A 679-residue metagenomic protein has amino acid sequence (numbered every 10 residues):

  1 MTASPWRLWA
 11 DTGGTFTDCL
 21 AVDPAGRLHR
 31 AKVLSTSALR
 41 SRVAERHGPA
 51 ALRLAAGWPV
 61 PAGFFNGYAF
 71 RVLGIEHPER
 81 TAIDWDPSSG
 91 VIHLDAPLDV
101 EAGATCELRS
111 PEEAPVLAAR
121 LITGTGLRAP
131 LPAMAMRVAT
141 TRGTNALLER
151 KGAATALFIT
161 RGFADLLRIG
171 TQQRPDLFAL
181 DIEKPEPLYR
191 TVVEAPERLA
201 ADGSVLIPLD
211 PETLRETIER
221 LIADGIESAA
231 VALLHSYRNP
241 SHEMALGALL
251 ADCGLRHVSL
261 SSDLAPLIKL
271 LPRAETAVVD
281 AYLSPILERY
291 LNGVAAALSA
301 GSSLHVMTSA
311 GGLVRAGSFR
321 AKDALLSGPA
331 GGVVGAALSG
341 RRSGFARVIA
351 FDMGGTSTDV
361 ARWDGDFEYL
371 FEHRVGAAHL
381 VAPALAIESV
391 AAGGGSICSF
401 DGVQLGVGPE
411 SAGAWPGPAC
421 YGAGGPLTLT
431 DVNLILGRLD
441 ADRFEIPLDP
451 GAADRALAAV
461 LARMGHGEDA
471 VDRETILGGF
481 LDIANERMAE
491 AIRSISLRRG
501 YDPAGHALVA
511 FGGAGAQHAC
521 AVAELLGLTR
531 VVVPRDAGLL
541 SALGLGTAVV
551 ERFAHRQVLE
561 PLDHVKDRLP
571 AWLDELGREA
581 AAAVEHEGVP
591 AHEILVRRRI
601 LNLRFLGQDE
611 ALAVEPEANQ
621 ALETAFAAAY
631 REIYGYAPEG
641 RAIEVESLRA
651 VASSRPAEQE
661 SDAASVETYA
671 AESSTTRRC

Functional and structural regions predicted by a protein language model:
M1-T155, I207-A230, E243-S261, P285-L326 (+7 more regions): N-terminal glycine/serine-rich phosphate-binding loop of ATP-dependent small-molecule kinases, especially carbohydrate
S4, T12, A56-A69, G74-R80 (+12 more regions): C-terminal, non-catalytic interaction/recognition modules in large multi-subunit enzymes and RNPs
D11-G14, T140-T141, R150-K151, T160 (+5 more regions): A short acidic Gly-Thr/Ser loop motif
T17-V22, N145, T358-R362, S396-F400: Short beta-strand scaffold segments in enzyme catalytic cores
C19-V43, F178, P185-D202, V549-E560: Short glycine-rich, Thr/Ser-proximal phosphate-binding strand/loop in the N-terminal lobe of ATP-dependent enzymes
V22-G26, K151, R161, A300 (+4 more regions): Short acidic-glycine loop/turn motifs at beta-strand connectors
A154-G203, S261-A265, G544: Active-site phosphate-binding/coordination module
A232-A277, A281, A452, P616 (+1 more regions): Terminal amphipathic helices with adjacent charged low-complexity linkers/tails
